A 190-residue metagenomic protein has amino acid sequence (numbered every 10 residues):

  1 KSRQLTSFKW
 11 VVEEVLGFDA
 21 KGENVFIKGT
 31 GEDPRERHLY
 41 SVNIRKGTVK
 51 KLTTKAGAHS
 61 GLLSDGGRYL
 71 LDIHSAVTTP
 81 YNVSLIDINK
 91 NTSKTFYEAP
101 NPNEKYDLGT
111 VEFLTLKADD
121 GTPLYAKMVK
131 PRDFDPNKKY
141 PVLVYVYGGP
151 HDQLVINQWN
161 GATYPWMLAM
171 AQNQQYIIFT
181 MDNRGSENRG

Functional and structural regions predicted by a protein language model:
K1-D19, G29-E32, V42-H59, I88-V111: Multi-bladed beta-propeller domains
L5, N24-F26, L70: Hydrophobic beta-strand positions that form the internal "hydrophobic ladder" of WD40/Gbeta-like beta-propeller blades
A20-G22, D65-G66: Residue-level detector of Asp-centered blade-edge/turn motifs that repeat once per structural unit in beta-propeller
G31-R35, A76-T79: Short glycine/acidic-enriched loop and turn motifs that connect beta-strands
E36-H38, N157-Q158: Beta-propeller blade termini and top-face loops
R37-L39, G47, Y81: Repetitive beta-architecture junctions, highlighting loop-to-beta-strand starts across blade-like repeats
A58-G190: Serine-hydrolase catalytic core recognition
